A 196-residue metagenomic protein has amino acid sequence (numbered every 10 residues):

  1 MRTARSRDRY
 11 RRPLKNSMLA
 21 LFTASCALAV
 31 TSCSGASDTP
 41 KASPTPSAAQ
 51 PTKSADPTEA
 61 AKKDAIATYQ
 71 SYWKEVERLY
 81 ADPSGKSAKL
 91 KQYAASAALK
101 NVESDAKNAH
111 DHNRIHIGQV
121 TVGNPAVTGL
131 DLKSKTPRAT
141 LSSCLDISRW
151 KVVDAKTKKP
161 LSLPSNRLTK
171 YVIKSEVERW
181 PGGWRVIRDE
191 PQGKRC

Functional and structural regions predicted by a protein language model:
T3-L21: Bacterial N-terminal signal peptides that target proteins for export
A29-S32: C-terminal motif of bacterial Sec signal peptides marking the signal peptidase cleavage site
S34-S37: Bacterial signal peptide processing site
A42-S43, K62, T140-L141: Charge-rich, low-complexity terminal tails
A42-S54: Extracellular mucin-like PTS domains
T52-V120: Core segments of small alpha/beta cavity-forming domains
Q92-C196: Structured, amphipathic secondary-structure segments that form assembly/contact surfaces in multi-subunit
